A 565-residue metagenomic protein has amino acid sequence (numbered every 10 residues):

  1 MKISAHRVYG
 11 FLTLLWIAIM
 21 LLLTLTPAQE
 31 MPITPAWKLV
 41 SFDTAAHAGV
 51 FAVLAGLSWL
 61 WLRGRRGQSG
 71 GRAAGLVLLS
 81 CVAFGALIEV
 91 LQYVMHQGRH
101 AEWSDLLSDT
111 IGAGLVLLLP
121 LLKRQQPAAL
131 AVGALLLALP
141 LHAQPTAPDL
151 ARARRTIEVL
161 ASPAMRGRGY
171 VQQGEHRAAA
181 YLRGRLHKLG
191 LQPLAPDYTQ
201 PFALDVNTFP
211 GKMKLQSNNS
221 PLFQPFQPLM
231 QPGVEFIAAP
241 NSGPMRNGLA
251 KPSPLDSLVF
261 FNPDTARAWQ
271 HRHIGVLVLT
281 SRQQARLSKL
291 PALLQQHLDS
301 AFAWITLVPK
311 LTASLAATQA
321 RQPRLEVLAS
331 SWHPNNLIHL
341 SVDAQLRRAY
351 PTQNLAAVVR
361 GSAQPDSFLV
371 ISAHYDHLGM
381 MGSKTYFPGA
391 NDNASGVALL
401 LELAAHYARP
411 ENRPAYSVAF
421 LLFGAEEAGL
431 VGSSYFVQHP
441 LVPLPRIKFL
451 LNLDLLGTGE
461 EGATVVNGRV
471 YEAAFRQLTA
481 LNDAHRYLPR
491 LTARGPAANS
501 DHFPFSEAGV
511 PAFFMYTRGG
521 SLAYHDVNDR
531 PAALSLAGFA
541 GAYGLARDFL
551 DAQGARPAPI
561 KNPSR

Functional and structural regions predicted by a protein language model:
M1-H142: Bulky hydrophobic segments
L141-P193, V359-G361, P365-D366: N-terminal hydrophobic or amphipathic helices/low-complexity stretches enriched in small/hydrophobic/Pro/Gly
P145-A147, P163-Q173, P201-A203, P254-D256 (+7 more regions): Second-shell loop/turn segments in exported
R166-S281: Noncatalytic luminal/extracellular "stalk/propeptide" segments of secretory-pathway proteins
G243-N247, L255, F260, L307-G389 (+2 more regions): Soluble metallo-hydrolase cores and metallopeptidase-like ectodomains found primarily in the secretory/periplasmic
A404-V431, P559: Short helix-loop-beta-strand segments that form the rim/entrance of peptidase-like active sites
A405, L522-R565: His/Asp/Glu-rich mid-to-C-terminal helical/loop segments that flank catalytic regions of hydrolases
F423-G520: Metal-dependent peptidase/peptidase-like ectodomains
